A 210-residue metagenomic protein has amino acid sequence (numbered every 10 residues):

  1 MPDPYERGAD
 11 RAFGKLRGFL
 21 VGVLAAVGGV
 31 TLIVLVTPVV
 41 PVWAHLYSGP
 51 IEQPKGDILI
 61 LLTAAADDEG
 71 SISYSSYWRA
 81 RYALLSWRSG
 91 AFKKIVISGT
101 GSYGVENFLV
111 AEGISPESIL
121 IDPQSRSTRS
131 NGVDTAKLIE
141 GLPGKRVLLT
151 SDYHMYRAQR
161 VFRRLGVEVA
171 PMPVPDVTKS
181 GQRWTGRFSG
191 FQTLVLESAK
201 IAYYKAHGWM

Functional and structural regions predicted by a protein language model:
P2, R11, K93, Q159 (+1 more regions): A generic structural signal for solvent-exposed, polar alpha-helical segments
P2-K55: N-terminal membrane-anchoring alpha-helices
L32-V36, V40, L84, A202-W209: Structural signature of transmembrane alpha-helix termini at the membrane-water interface
V40-F188, L194: A structural signal for short, hydrophobic/glycine-enriched beta-strand patches
R187-M210: A transmembrane-helix-recognition feature enriched in membrane-embedded lipid enzymes and envelope glyco-/phospholipid
